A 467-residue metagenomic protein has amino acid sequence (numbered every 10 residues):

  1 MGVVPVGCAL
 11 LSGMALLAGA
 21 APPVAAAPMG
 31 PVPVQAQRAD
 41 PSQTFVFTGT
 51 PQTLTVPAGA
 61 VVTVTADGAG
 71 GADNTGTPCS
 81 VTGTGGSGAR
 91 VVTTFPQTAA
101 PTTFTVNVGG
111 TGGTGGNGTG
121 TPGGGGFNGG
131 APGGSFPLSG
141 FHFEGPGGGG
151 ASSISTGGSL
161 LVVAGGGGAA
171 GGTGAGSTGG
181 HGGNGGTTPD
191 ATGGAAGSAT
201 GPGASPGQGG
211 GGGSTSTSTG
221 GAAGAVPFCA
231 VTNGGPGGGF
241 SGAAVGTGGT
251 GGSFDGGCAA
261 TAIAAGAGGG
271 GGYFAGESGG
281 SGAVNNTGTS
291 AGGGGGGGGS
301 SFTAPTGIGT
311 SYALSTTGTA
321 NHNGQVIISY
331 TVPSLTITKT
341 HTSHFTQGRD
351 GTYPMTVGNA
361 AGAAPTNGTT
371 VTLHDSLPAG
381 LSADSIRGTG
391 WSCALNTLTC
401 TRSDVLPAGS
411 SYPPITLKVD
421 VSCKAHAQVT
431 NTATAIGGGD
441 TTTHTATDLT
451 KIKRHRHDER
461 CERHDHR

Functional and structural regions predicted by a protein language model:
M1-P28: Secretory targeting and sorting signals
L10, G288, I327, G390-W391: Intrinsically disordered, low-complexity segments
G19, R38, G211, H344 (+1 more regions): Intrinsic structural disorder/low-complexity segments
P23-A39, K453-R467: N-terminal low-complexity, Pro/Thr-rich disordered segments that flank secretion/membrane-targeting signals
A25-A66, A72-V332: Glycine-centric low-complexity repeats
V332-R467: Exported/extracytosolic protein signature
